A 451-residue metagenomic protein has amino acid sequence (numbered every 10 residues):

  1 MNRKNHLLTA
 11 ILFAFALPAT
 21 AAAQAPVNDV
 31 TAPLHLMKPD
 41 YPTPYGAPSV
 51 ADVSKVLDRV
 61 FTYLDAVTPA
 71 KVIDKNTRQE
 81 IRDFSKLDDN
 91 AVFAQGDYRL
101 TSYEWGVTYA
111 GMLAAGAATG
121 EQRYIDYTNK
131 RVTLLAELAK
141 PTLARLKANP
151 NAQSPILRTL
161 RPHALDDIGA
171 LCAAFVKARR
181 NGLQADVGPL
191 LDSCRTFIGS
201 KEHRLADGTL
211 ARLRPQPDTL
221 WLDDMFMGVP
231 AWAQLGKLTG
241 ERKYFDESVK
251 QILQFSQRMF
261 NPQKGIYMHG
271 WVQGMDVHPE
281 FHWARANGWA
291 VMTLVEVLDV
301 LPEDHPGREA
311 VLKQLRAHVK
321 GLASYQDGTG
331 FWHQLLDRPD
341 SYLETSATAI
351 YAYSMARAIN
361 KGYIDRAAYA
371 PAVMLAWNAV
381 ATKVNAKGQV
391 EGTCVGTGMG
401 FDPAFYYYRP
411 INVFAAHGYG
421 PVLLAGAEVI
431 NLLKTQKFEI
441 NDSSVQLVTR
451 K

Functional and structural regions predicted by a protein language model:
M1-T9: Bacterial N-terminal signal peptides that target proteins for export
T9-A19: Bacterial N-terminal signal peptides
A21-A23: Boundary at the C-terminal end of the N-terminal hydrophobic targeting segment
A25-Y103, A118, Q122-I125, K130 (+5 more regions): CBM-like carbohydrate-recognition segments
I125-N129, A136-W271, H278-E280, K387: Extended ligand-binding groove/face enriched in aromatic
P189, T219-Q334, S341-A352, I364-D402 (+2 more regions): Extended ligand-binding clefts on enzyme/binding-domain cores
